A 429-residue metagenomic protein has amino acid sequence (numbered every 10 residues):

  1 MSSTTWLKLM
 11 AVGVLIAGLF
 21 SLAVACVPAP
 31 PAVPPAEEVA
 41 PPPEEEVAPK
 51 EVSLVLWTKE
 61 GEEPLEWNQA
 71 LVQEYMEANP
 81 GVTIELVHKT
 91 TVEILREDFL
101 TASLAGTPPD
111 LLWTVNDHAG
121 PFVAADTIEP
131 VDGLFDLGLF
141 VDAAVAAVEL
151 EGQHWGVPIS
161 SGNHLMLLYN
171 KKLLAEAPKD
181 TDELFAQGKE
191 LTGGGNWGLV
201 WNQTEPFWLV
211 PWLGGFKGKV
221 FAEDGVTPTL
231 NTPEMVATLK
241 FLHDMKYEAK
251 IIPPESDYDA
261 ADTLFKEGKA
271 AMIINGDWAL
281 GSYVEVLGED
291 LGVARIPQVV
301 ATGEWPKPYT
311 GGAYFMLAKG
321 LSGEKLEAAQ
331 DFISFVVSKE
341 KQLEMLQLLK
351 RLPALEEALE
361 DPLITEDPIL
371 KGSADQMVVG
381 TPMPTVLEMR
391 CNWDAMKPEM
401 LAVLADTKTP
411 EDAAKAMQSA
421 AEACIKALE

Functional and structural regions predicted by a protein language model:
S2-T4, K8, A23-P121, T127 (+9 more regions): Conserved N-terminal structural module of periplasmic/extracytoplasmic solute-binding proteins
C26, P41, A147, A294 (+3 more regions): Long, aromatic- and glycine/proline-rich binding clefts that accommodate carbohydrate-like moieties
V27, E74-D142, A147-E149, K172 (+7 more regions): Extracytoplasmic "Venus flytrap"/periplasmic binding protein-like
Q73, E77-A78, T83-E85, D244-A249 (+4 more regions): Extracytoplasmic/periplasmic substrate-recognition and gating elements
T101, P109-D110, L137-Y169, G198 (+2 more regions): A structural signal for short loop-to-beta-strand junctions that line the ligand-binding cleft of periplasmic/secreted
T114-H118, Y258, N275-L280, R295-P297 (+2 more regions): Beta->alpha turn/N-cap motifs
T114-L165, E176, T181-Q187, G193 (+3 more regions): Hinge/lid segment of periplasmic solute-binding proteins
Q187-L191, T227-E255: Glycine-centered hinge/linker elements that transmit conformational signals in sensory and ligand-binding systems
